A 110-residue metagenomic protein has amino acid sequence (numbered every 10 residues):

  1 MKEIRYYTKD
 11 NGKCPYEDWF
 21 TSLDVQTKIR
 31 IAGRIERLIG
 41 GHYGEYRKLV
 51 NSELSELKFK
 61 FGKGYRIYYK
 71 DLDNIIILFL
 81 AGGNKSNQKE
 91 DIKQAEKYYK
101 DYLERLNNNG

Functional and structural regions predicted by a protein language model:
M1-E36: Solvent-exposed, charged helical/coil patches that constitute nucleic-acid or partner-interaction surfaces
M1-K9, I29, Y43, G62-R66 (+1 more regions): Enriched for short, Lys/Arg-rich terminal
Y16, E45-K48, S86: Short, electropositive, low-hydrophobicity segments enriched in small/polar residues
L23, L38, L78-L80: Generic leucine side-chain signal with a strong bias for well-ordered alpha-helical environments
G33-F59, N109-G110: A short, surface-exposed loop/turn module that caps and links secondary-structure elements
